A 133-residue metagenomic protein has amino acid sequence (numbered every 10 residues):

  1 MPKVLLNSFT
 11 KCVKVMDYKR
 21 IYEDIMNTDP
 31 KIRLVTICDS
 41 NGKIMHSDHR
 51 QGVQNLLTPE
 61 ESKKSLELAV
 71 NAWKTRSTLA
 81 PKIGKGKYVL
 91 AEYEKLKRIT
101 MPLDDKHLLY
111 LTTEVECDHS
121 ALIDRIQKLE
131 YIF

Functional and structural regions predicted by a protein language model:
P2-F133: Non-catalytic interaction/Regulatory regions outside core domains
